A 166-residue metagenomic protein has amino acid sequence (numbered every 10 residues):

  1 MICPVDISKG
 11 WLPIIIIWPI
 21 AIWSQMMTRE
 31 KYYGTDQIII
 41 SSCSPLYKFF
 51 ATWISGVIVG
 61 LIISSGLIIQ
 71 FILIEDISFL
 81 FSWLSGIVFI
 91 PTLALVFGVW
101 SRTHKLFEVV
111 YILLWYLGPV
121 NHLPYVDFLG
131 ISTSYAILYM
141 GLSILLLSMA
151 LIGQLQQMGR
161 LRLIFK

Functional and structural regions predicted by a protein language model:
M1-K31, G141-K166: Hydrophobic alpha-helical transmembrane segments
C3-I22, M26, F50-V110, L117: Secretory targeting signals
I15, D36-I38: Metal-dependent catalytic core segments for phosphate chemistry
M27, I38-Y47: Short helix-to-coil transition segments within interhelical loops that connect adjacent transmembrane helices
E30-G34, S42, I69-I77, W100-H104 (+3 more regions): Membrane-interface elements of multi-pass transporters and channels
K105-K166: Terminal transmembrane helical anchor/hairpin motif
